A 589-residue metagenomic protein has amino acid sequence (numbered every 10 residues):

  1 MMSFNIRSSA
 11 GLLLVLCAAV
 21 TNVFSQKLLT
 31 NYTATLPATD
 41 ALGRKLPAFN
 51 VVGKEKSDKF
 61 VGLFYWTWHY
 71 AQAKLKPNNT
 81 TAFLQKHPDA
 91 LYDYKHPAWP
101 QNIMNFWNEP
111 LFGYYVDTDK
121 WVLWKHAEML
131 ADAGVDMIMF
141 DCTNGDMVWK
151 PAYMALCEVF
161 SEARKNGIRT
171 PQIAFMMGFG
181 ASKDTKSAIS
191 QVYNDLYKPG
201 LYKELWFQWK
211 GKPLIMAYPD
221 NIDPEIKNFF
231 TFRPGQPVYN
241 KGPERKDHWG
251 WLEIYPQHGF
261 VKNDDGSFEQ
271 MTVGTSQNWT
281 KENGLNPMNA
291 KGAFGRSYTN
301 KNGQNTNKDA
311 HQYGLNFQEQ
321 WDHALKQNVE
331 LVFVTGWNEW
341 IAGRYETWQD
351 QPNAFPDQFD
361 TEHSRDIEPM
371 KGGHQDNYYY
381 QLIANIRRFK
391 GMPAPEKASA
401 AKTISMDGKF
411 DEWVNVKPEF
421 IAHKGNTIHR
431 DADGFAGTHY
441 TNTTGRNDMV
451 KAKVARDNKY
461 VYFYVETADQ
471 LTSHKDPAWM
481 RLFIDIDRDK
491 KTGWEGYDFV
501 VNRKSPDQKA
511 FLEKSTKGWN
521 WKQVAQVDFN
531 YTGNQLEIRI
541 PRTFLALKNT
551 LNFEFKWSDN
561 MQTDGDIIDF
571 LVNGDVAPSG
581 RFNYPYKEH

Functional and structural regions predicted by a protein language model:
Q26-A73, E204-W206, I222-K227, T231 (+2 more regions): N-terminal module-boundary/linker segments of secreted carbohydrate-active enzymes
A34-D40, M104-D119, V135-M147, Q172-K183 (+2 more regions): The substrate-binding groove and active-site-proximal loops of carbohydrate-active enzymes, especially glycoside
P47-E158, T335-G336, W340-I367: N-terminal carbohydrate-binding/catalytic regions of secreted carbohydrate-active enzymes
K54-A73, P213-N316, Q320-F333: Aromatic-lined glycan-binding groove of carbohydrate-active enzymes
K56-G62, A133-I138, N166-I173, Y202-E204 (+3 more regions): Loop/turn elements at helix/coil->beta-strand transitions in domains of secreted/extracellular proteins
A163, E346-F410: Aromatic-rich peripheral "rim/lid" segments of glycoside hydrolase catalytic domains that contact and position glycan
E396-D407, F483-D507, R542-H589: Acidic/polar low-complexity flexible segments
G408, K459-D469, Q535-R542: Short, well-ordered beta-strand segments enriched in hydrophobic/aromatic residues
